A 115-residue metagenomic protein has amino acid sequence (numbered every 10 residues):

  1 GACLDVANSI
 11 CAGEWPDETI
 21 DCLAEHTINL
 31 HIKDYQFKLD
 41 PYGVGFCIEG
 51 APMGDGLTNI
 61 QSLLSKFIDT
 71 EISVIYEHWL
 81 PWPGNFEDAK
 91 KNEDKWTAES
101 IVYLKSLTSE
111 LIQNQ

Functional and structural regions predicted by a protein language model:
C3-L4, I10-Q115: Histidine-acidic metal/acid-base catalytic patches
